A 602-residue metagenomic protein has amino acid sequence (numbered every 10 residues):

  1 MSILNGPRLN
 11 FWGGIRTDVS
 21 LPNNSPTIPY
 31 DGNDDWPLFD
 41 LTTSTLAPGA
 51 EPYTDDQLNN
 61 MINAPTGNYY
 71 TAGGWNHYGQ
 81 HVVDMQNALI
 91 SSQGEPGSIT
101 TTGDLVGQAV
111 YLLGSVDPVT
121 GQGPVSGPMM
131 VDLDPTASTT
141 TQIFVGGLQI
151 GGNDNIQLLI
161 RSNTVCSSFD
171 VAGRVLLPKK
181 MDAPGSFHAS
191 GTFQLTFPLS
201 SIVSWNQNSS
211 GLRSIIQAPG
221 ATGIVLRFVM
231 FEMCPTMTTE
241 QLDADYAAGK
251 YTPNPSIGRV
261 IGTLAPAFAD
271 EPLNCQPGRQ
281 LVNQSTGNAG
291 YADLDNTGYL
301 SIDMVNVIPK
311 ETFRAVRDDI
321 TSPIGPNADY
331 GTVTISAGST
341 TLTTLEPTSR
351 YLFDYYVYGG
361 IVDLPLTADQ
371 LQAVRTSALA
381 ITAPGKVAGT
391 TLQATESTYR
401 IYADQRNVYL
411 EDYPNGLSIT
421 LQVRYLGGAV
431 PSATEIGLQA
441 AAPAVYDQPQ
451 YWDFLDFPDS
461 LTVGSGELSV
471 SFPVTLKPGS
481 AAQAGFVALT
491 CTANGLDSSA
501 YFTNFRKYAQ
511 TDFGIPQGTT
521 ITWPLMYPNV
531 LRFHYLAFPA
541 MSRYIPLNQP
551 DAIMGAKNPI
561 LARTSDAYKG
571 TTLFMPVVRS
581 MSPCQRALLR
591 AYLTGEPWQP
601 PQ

Functional and structural regions predicted by a protein language model:
M1-Q602: Aromatic- and Gly/Pro-enriched helix-to-coil junctions and flexible linker segments
